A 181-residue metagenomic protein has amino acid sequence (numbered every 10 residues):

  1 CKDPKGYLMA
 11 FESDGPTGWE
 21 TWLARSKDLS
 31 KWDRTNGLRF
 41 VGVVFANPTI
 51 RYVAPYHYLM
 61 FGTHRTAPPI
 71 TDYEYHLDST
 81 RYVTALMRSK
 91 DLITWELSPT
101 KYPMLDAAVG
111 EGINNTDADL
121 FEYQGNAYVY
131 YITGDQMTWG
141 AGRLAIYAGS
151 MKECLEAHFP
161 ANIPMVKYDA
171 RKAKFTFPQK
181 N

Functional and structural regions predicted by a protein language model:
C1-N181: Carbohydrate-active catalytic/glycan-binding domains of CAZyme proteins, especially the secreted or lumenal ectodomains
